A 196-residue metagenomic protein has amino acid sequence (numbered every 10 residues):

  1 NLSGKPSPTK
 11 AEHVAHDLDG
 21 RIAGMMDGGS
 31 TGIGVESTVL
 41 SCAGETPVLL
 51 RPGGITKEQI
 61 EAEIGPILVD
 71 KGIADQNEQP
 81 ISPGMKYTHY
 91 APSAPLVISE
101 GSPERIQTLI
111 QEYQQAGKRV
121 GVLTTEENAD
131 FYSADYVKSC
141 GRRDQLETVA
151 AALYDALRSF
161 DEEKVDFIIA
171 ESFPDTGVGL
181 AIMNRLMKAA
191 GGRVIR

Functional and structural regions predicted by a protein language model:
N1-R196: Active-site-adjacent structural elements in enzyme catalytic cores
